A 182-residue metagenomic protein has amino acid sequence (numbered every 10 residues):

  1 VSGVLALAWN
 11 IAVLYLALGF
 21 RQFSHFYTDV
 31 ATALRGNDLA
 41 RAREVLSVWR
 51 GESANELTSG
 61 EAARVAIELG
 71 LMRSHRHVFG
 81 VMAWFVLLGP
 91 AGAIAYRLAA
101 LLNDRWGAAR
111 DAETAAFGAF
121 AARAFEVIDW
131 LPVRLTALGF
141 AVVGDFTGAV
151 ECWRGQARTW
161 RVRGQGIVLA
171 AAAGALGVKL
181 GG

Functional and structural regions predicted by a protein language model:
V1-G182: Hydrophobic N-terminal alpha-helices or hydrophobic patches in metabolic proteins across all domains of life
